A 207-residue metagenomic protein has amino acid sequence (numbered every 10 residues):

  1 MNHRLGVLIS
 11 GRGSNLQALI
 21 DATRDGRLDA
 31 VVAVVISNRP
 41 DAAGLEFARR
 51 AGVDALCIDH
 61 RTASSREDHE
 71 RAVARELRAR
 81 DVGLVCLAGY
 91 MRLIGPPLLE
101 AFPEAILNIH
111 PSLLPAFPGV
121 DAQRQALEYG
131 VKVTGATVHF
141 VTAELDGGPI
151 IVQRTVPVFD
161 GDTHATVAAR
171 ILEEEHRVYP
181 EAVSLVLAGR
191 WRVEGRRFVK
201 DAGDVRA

Functional and structural regions predicted by a protein language model:
M1-A43, F47: N-terminal Rossmann-like dinucleotide-binding module
A22, A88-R196: Donor/substrate-binding cores of folate-linked one-carbon enzymes
A30-A72: Short, surface-exposed acidic-centric catalytic microdomains
A33, G83, E104: Conserved acidic residues
S37-N38, R61-T62, R66-E70, R80-P96: N-terminal glycine-rich "phosphate-gripper" loop used for MgATP/nucleotide binding and carboxylate activation
D54, G83, K132: Residue-level detector of anion-binding/catalytic polar loops
R192-A207: A short, charged, Gly/Pro-tolerant segment at domain boundaries
